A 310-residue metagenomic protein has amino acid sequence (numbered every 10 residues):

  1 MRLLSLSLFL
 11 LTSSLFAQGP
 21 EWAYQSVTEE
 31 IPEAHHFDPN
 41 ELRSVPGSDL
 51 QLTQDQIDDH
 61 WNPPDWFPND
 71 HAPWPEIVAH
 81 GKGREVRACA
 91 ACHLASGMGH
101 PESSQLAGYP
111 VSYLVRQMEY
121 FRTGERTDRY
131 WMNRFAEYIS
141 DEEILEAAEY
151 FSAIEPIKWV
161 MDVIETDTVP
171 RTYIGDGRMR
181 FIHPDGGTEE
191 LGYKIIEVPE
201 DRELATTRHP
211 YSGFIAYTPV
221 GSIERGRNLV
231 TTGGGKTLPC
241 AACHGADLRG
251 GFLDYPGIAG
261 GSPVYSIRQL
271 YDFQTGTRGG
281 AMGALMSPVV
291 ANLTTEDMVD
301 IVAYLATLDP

Functional and structural regions predicted by a protein language model:
M1-F9: Sec-dependent signal peptide recognition, specifically the positively charged N-region followed immediately by
L8-A17: Hydrophobic h-region of N-terminal signal peptides that target proteins for export in Gram-negative bacteria
Q18-R87, Y130-L238, A246, T275-P310: Flexible coil segments in periplasmic/lumen-exposed cytochrome c-class electron-transfer proteins
A91, A242: Short, cysteine/histidine-rich loop/knuckle motifs that typically chelate Zn2+
L94, G245: Short Cys/His-rich local motifs and their 1-3 flanking residues in nucleic-acid-associated proteins and small
G97, L248: Short functional micro-motifs and their immediate structural scaffolds
H100-L106, F252-G257: Short cysteine/histidine-rich zinc-coordinating motifs and their immediately flanking basic loops
A107-N133, A259-L270, T275-G283: Extended intrinsically disordered, low-complexity coil regions enriched in Ser, Thr, Gly, Ala and often Pro
